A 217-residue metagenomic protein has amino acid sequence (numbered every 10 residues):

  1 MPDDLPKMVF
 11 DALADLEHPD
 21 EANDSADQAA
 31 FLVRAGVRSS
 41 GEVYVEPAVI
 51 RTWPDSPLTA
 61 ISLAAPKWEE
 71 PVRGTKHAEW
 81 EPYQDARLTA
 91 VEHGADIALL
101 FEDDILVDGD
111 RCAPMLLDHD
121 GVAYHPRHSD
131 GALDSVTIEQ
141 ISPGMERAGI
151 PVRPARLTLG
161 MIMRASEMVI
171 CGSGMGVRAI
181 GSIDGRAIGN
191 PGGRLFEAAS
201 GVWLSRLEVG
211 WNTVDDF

Functional and structural regions predicted by a protein language model:
M1-H18, R38-F217: Helix-start/capping segments and mature chain N-termini
D24-A26, L106: Acidic/histidine-enriched active-site and ligand-binding environments that engage anionic O-linkages
A29-F31: Ordered, amphipathic secondary-structure segments that act as subunit-interaction surfaces in large macromolecular
V33-A35: A conserved short beta-strand within the histidine kinase catalytic ATPase domain
